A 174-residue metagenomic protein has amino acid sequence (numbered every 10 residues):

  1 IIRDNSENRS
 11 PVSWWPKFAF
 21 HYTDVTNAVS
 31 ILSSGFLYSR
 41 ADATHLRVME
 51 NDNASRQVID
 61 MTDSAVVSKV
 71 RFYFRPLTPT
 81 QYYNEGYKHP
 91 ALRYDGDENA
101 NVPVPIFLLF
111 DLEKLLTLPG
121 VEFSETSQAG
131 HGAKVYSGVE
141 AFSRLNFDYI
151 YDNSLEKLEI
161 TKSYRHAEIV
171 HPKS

Functional and structural regions predicted by a protein language model:
I1-S174: Active-site-proximal loop/hinge segments that shape catalytic or ion-binding/gating pockets
